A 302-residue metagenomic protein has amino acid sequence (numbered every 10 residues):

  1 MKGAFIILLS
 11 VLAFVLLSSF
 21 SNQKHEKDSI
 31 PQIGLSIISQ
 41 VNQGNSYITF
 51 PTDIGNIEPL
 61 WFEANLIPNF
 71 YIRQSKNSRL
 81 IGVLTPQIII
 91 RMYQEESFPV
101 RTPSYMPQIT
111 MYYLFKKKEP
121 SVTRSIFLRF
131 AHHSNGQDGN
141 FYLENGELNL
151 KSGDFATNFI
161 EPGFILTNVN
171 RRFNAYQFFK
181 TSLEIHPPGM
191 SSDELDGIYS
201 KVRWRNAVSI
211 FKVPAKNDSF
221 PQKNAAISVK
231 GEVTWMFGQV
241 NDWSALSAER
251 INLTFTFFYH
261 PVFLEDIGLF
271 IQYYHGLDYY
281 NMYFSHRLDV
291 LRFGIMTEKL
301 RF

Functional and structural regions predicted by a protein language model:
M1-I30, L300-F302: Cleavable N-terminal export/targeting peptides
Q23-N45, S75, L80-S247, Y273-H275 (+1 more regions): Outer-membrane pore/translocation modules
F50-T52, R91-M92: N-terminal intrinsically disordered, low-complexity regulatory domains of eukaryotic DNA/chromatin-associated proteins
T52-Q74: N-terminal low-complexity, intrinsically disordered segments
A64-F70, Y112-L114, T254-T256: Short alpha-helical segments and helix-capping/turn motifs at coil-helix boundaries
L246-F302: Predominantly the C-terminal beta-signal and adjacent terminal strand-loop region of outer-membrane beta-barrel
